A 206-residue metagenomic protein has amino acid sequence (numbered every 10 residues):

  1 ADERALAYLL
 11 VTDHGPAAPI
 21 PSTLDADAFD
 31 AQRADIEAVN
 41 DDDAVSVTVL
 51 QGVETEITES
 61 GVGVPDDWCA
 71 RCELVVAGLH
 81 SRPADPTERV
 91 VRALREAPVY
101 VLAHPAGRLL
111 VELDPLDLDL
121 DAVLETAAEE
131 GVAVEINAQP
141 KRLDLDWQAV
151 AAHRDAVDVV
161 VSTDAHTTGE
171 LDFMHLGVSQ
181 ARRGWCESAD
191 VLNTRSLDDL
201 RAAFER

Functional and structural regions predicted by a protein language model:
D2-A5, V11-V47, I57-R206: Charged catalytic cores and adjacent phosphate/nucleic-acid-binding surfaces used for phosphate/nucleic-acid chemistry
G52-E56: Active-site beta-strand->loop->alpha-helix modules in alpha/beta enzyme cores, enriched in Gly/His/Asp(Glu)
